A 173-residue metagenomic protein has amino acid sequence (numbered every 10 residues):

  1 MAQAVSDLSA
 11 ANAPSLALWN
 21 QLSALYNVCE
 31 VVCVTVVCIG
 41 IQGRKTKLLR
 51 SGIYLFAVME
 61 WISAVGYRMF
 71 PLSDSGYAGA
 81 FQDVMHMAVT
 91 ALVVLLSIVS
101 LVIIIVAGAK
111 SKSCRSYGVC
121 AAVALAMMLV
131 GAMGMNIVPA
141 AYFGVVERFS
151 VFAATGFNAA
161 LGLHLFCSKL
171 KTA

Functional and structural regions predicted by a protein language model:
M1-P14, D74-D83, P139-F143: Membrane-interface interhelical loops and short amphipathic "cap" helices that link adjacent transmembrane segments
L8-V28: Interfacial helix-start motif at the membrane-water boundary
Q21-V37, L95-L101: Hydrophobic alpha-helical transmembrane segments
L25-C29, M85-A88, L92-L96, V146-G156: Membrane-embedded alpha-helical segments of multi-pass membrane proteins, especially the transmembrane helices
R44-V58, S113-A121: Interfacial segments of alpha-helical transmembrane regions
M59-L72, M127-P139: C-terminal TM-helix exit segments that contain a strictly Trp-centered aromatic cap at the helix terminus
I62-I104: Membrane-proximal helix-loop-helix units in multi-pass membrane proteins
I104-A173: Terminal transmembrane helical module of multi-pass membrane proteins
